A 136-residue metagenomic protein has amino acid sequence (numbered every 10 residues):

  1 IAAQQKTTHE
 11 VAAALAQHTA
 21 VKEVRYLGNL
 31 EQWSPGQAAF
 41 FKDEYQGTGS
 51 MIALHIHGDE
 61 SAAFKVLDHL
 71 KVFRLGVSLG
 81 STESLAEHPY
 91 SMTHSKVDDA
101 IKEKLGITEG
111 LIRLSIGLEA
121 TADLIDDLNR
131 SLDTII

Functional and structural regions predicted by a protein language model:
I1, Q5, I125-D126: Conserved strand-to-helix beginnings and helix N-cap segments that scaffold or border functional pockets
A3, H9-K71, L75-S84, V97-E103: Conserved small-domain helix->loop->beta segment predominantly found in fold-type I
S84-I136: PLP-dependent enzyme catalytic core of the Aspartate aminotransferase-like
